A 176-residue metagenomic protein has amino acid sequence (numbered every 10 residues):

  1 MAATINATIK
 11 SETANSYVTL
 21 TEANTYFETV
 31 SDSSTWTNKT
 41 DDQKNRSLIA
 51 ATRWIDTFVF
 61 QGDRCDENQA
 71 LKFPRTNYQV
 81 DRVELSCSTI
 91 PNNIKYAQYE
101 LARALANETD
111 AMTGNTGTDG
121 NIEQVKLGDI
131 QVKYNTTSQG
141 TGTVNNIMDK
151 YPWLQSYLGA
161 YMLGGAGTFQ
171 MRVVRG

Functional and structural regions predicted by a protein language model:
M1-G176: Divalent metal-cofactor coordination and adjacent catalytic microenvironments
